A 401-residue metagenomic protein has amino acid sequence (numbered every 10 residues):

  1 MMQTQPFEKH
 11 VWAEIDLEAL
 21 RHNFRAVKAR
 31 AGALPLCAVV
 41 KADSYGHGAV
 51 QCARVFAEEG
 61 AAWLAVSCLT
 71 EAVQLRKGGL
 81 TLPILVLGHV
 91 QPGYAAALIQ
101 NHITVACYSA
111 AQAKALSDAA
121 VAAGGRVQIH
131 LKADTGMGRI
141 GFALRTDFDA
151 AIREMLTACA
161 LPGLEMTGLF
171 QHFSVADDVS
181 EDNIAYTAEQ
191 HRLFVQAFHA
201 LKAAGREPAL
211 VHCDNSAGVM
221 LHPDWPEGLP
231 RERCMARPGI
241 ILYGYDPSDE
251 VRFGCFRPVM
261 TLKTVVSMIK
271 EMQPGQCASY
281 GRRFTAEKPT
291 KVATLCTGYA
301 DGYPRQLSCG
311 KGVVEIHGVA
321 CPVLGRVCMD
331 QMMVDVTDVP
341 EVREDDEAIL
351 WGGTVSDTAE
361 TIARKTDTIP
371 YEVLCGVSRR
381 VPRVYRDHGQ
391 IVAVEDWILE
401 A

Functional and structural regions predicted by a protein language model:
M1-T104, A110, D118, R126 (+2 more regions): A charged N-terminal "starter" segment
E8, A42-E59, K77, K114-A119 (+4 more regions): Active-site loop/helix belt of alpha/beta enzymes
L20, L75, L169, V266 (+1 more regions): Residue-level signal for inorganic ion chemistry
C37, Q128-H130, G168, P322: Hydrophobic "anchor" residues on beta-strands that sit immediately upstream of conserved functional sites
V40-A42, C68-L69, H89, Y108-A110 (+10 more regions): Fold-independent oxyanion-binding glycine-rich loops and adjacent beta-strand/coil segments at enzyme active sites
T264-V266, C321-P322: Small-residue-enriched segments and motifs
E271-A401: C-terminal accessory subdomain/extension
